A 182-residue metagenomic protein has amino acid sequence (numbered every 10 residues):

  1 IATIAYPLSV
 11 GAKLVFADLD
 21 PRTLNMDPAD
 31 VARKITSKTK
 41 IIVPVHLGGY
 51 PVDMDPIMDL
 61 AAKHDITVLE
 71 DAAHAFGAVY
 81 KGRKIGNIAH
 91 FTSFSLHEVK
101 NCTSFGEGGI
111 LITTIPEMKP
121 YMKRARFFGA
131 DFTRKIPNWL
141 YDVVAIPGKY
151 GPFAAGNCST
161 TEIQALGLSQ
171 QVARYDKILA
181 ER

Functional and structural regions predicted by a protein language model:
I1-A72, V79: PLP-dependent aminotransferase-like
K34-T36, K84-A89: Active-site nucleotide-sugar/metal-binding loop of Leloir-type enzymes
A75-K81, I88-E181: Active-site region of PLP-dependent enzymes
